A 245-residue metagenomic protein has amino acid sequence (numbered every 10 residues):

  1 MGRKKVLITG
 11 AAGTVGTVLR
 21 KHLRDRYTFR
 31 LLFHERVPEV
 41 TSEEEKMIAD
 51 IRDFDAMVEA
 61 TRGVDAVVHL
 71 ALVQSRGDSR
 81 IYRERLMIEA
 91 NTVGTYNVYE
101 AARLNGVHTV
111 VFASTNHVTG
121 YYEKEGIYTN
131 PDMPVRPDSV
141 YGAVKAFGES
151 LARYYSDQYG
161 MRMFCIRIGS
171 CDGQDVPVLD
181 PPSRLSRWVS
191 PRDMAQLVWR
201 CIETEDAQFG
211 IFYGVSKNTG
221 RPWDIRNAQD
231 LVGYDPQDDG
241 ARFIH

Functional and structural regions predicted by a protein language model:
K4-R26: N-terminal Rossmann NAD(P)H-binding glycine-rich loop of SDR-like oxidoreductase domains
V37-P38, I48-A90: NAD(P)H-binding glycine-rich loop region in Rossmannoid oxidoreductase-like domains and their noncatalytic homologs
I88-T95, V144-K145, R187: Short alpha-helix in the Rossmann-fold core of NAD(P)-dependent oxidoreductases
N97-R136: Conserved Rossmann-fold NAD(P)-dependent oxidoreductase catalytic core, especially the SDR/UDP-sugar
M133, V140, V144-F147: Active-site helix of classical SDR
E149-Q174: Conserved beta-loop-beta element that borders a ligand/cofactor-binding pocket
I168-D175, W188-G210, K217: Alpha-helical substrate-binding/gating segment
G210-F212, K217-D235: Conserved C-terminal active-site "lid" loop/helix of NAD(P)H-dependent oxidoreductases that clamps the redox cofactor
